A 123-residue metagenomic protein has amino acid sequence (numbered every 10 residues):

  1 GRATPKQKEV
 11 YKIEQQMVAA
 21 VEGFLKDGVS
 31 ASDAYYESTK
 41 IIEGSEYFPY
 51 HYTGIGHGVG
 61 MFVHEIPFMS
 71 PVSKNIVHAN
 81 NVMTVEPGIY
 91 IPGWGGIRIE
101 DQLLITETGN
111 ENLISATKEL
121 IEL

Functional and structural regions predicted by a protein language model:
G1-L123: Active-site neighborhoods and metal-handling regions in enzymes and metal-associated proteins
